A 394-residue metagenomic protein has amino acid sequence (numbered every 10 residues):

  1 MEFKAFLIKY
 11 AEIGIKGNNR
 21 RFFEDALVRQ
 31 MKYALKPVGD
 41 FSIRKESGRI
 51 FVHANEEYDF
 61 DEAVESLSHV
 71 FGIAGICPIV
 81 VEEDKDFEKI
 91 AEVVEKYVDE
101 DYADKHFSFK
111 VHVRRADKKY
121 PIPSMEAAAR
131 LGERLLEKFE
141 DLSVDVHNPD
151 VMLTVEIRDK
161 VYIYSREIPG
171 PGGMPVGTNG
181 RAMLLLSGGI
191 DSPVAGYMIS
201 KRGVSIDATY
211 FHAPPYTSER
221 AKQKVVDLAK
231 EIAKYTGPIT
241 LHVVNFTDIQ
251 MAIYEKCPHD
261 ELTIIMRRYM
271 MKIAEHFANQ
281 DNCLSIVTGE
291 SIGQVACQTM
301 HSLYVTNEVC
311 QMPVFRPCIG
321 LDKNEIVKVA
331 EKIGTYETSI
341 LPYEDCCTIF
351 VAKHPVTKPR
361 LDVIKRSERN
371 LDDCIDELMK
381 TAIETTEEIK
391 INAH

Functional and structural regions predicted by a protein language model:
M1-M183, P193-T240, Q280, E308 (+3 more regions): RNA-binding accessory domains that recognize and position tRNA/RNA substrates
A11, R166, T209-F211, V244-T247 (+4 more regions): Generic beta-strand/beta-sheet core signal
E133-L135, G172-N179, Q250-M251, E255-K328 (+3 more regions): Active-site adenylate/phosphate-handling loop in enzymes that bind or generate adenylated species
G189: Conserved G/P- and acidic residue-centered "switch" motifs that form tight phosphate/ATP-binding loops in soluble
A229-E255, D345-C346: A conserved beta-strand->alpha-helix junction
Q294, P342-F350: Small/polar glycine-rich anion-binding or flexible loop at a beta-alpha turn
G334-P342: A short alpha-helix-loop-beta-strand transition element characteristic of N-terminal alpha/beta dinucleotide-binding
